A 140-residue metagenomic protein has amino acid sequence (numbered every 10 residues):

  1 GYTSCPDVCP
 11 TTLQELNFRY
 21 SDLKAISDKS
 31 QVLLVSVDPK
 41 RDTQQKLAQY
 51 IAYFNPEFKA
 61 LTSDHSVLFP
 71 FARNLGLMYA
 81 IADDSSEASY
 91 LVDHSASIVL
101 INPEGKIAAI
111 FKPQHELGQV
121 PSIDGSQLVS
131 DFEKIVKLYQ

Functional and structural regions predicted by a protein language model:
G1-P6, V37: Aromatic-flanked redox-active Cys/Sec active sites in thiol-based oxidoreductases, especially the WC-centered
P6, R41-Q44, G118, S122: Loop/helix-junction capping segments adjacent to catalytic residues or to phosphate/diphosphate-binding pockets
D7-V8, L91: Solvent-exposed, non-transmembrane alpha-helical starts
T11-F71: Structural microenvironment flanking redox-active thiols in thiol-disulfide oxidoreductases
N55-F58, F69, R73-I81, D93-V99: Structural micro-motif
A60-T62, D83-S86: Surface-exposed patches in mature extracellular/periplasmic domains of secreted proteins
E87-Q140: Thiol-/selenol-based redox modules, centered on thioredoxin-like and closely related oxidoreductase domains
